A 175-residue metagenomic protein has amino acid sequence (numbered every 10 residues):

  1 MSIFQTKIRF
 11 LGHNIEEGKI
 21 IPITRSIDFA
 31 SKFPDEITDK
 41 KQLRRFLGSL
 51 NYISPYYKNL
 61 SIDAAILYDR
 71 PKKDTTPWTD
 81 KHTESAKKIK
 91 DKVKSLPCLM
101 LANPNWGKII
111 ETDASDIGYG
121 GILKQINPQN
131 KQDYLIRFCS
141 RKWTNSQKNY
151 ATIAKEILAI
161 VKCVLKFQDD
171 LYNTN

Functional and structural regions predicted by a protein language model:
S2-N105: C-terminal reverse transcriptase regions that engage the nucleic-acid substrate
I23-T24, F29-A30, Y119-G120, Q132 (+1 more regions): Short helix/loop capping segments that flank catalytic or ligand/cofactor-binding pockets
L50-I53, K155-N175: Metal-dependent nuclease catalytic cores in nucleic-acid-processing enzymes, especially RNase H-like/related
P104-I109, Y172-N175: Short amphipathic alpha-helical interface segments
W106-S115, I160: Two-metal-ion RNase H-like nuclease active-site motif
A114-I126: Acidic, metal-ligating active-site segments
Q129-L158: A short, polar/acidic, helix/strand-boundary loop motif
